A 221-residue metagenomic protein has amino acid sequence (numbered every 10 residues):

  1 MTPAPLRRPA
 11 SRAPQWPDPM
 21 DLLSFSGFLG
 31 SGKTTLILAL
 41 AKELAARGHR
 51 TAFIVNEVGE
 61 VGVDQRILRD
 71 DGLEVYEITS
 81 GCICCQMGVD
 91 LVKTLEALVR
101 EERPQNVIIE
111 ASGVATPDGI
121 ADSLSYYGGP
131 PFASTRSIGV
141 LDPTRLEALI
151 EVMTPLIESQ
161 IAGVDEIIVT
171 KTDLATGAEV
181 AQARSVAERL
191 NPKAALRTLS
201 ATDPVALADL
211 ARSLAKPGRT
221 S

Functional and structural regions predicted by a protein language model:
T2-P9: N-terminal pre-Walker A segment at the start of P-loop NTPase domains
P3, W16-S26, S31, T35-E151: Nucleotide-state-sensitive switch-loop elements of NTP-binding domains
S11-A13: A short, basic/flexible loop-to-alpha-helix module at the beginning of a structural domain
V152-L156: Charged helix-capping and loop-helix junction motifs
E158-S221: Canonical P-loop GTPase G-domain recognition
